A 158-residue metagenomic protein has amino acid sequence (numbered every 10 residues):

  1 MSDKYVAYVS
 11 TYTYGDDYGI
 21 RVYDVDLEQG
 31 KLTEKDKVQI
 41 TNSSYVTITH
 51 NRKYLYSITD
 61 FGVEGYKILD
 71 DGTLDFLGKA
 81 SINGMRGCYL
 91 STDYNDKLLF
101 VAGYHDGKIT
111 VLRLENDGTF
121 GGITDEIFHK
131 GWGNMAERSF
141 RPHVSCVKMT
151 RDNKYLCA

Functional and structural regions predicted by a protein language model:
M1-G15, V22-D24: An edge-strand/N-cap motif at the start of beta-rich repeat modules
S2-D3, I48-R52, Y94-D96, R151-D152: Residue-level detector of Asp-centered blade-edge/turn motifs that repeat once per structural unit in beta-propeller
V9-Y12, I58-T59, G103: Recurrent small/Gly-Pro-centered beta-turn motifs in extracellular repeat architectures
T13-D16, G62-V63, H105-K108: Short glycine/acidic-enriched loop and turn motifs that connect beta-strands
Y23-G30, Y66-T73, L112-G121: Short loop/turn segments immediately following beta-strands, especially the blade-tip and inter-blade linker loops
I48-D93: Glycine-rich, N-terminal phosphate-binding loop and its surrounding beta-alpha-beta segment
D75-C146: Asp-box/WD-like beta-propeller blade repeats and closely related beta-sheet repeat scaffolds
